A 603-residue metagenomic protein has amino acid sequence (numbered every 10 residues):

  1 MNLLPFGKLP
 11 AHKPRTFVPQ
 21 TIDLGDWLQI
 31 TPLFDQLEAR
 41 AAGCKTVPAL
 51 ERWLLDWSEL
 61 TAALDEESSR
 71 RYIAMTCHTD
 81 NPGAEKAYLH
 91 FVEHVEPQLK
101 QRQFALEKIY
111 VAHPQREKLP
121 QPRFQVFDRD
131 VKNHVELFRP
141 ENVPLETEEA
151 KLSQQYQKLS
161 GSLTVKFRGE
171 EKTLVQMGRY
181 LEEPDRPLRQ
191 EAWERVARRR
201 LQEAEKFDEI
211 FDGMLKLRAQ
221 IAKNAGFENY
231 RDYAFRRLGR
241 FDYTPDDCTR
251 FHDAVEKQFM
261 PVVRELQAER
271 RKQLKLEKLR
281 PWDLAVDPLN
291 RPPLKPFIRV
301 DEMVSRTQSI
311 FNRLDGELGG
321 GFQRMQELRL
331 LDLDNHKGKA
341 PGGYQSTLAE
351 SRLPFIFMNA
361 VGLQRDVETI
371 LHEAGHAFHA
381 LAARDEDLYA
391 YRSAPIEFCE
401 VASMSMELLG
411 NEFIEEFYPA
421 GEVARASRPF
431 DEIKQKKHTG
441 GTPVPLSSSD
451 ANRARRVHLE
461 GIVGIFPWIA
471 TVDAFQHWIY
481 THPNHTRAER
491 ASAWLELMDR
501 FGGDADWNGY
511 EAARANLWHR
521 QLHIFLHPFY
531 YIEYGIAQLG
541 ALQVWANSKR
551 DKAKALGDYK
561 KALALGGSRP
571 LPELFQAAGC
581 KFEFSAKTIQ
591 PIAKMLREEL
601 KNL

Functional and structural regions predicted by a protein language model:
M1, A420-R428, T439-G441: Intrinsic, low-complexity polybasic segments
M1-L294, R306: A well-structured
F127-K132, I370, F378, L408 (+6 more regions): C-terminal, non-catalytic "cap/extension" segments appended to globular domains
L137-F138, W193-E203, Y243-T249, V286-P296 (+6 more regions): Glycine- and acidic
K172-R189, P292, P296-L371, G375-A380: Active-site-adjacent "gating/activation" loops or surface patches in catalytic cores
K257-Q258, A394-G421, S447-D450, I462-G464 (+1 more regions): Post-HExxH zinc-binding segment in Zn-dependent metallohydrolases
R270-N290, R324-N335, P395-F398, R453-E460 (+4 more regions): A glycine-rich phosphate-binding loop feature that marks nucleotide/adenosyl-phosphate handling sites
G375-Y389, L409: Catalytic Zn2+-binding segment of zinc metalloproteases
